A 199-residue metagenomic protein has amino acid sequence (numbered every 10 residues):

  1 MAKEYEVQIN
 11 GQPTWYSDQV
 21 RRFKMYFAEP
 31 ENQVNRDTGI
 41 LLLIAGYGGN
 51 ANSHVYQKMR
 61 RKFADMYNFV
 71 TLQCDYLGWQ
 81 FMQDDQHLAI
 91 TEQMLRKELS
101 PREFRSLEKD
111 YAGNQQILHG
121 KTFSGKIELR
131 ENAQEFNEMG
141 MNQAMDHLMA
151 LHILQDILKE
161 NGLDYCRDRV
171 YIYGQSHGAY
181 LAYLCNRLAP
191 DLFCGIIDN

Functional and structural regions predicted by a protein language model:
M1-G39, E135: N-terminal cap/lid segment of alpha/beta-hydrolase-fold proteins
E4, T71-Q73, I196: Conserved beta-strand scaffold positions in the cores of enzyme catalytic domains, especially in NTP/NDP-utilizing
A28-Y111: Short, surface-exposed "cap/lid" segments of acyl-processing enzymes
E31, L42, G46-H54, R130-A144 (+1 more regions): Short, charged/polar micro-motifs that form catalytic or ligand-binding hotspots
E92-G162: Alpha/beta-hydrolase active-site loop
H152-N199: Primarily recognizes the serine-hydrolase "nucleophile elbow" in alpha/beta-hydrolase and SGNH/GDSL folds
